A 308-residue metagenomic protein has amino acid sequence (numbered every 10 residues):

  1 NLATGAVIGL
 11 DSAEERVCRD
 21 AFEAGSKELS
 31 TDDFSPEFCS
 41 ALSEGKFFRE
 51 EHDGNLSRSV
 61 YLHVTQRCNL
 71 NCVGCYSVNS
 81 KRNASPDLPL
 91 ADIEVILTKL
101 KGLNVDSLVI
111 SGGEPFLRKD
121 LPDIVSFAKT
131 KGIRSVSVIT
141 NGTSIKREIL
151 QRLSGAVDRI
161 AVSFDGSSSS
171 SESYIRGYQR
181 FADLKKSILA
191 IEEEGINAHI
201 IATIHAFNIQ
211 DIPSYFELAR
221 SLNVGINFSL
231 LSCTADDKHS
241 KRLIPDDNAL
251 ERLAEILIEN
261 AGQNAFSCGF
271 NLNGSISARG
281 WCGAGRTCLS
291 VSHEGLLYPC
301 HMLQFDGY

Functional and structural regions predicted by a protein language model:
N1-D33: Short amphipathic alpha-helical interface segments
A13, D120-L121, I149, D211-S214: Residues at alpha-helix caps and immediate loop-helix transition turns in enzyme cores, especially N- and C-cap
R19, P36, E94, P122 (+3 more regions): Generic alpha-helical structural signal
S30, F34-A156: Conserved alpha-helical substructure of the radical SAM core
Q151-R159, S163-Y298, M302-G307: Radical SAM enzyme [4Fe-4S]-AdoMet core and its adjacent flexible, acidic and glycine-rich loops/tails across
